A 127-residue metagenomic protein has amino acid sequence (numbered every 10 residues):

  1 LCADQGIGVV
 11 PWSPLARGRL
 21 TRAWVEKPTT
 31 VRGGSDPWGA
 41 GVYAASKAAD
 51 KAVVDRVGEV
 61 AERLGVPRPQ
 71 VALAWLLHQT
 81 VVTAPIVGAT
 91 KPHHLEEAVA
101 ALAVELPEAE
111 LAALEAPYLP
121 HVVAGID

Functional and structural regions predicted by a protein language model:
L1-V60, T80-T83, V122-D127: Glycine-rich, positively charged active-site loop/lid region within alpha/beta enzyme cores that binds and organizes
G6, E62-G65, A103-E105: Glycine-centered helix-boundary capping/hinge motifs
G65, P107, V122-I126: Residue-level signal for secondary-structure boundary elements
V71: Glycine/threonine-rich phosphate-binding loop and adjacent beta-strand/alpha-helix elements that clamp
L76-P120: N-terminal pre-core extensions flanking Radical SAM catalytic domains
